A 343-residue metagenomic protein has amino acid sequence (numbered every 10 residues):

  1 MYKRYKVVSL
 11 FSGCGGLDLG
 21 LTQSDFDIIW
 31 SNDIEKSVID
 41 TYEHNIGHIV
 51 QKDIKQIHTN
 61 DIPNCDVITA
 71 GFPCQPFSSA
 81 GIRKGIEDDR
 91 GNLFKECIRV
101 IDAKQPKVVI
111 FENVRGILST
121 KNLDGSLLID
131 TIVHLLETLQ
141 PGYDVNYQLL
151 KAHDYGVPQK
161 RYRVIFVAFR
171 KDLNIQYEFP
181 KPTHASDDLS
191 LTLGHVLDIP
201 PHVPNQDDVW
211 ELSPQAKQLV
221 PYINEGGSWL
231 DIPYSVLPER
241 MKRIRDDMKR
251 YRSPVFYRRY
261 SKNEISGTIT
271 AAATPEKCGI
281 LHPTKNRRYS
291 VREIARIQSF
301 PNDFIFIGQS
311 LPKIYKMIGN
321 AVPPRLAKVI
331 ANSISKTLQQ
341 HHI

Functional and structural regions predicted by a protein language model:
K3, G20-D27: A short, Lys/Arg-enriched amphipathic alpha-helix followed by its capping loop at the start of a domain
V7-L21, I54, N64-G81, V108-V114 (+4 more regions): Conserved proline-anchored active-site loop of SAM-dependent methyltransferases that bridges a beta-strand
S31-N32: The conserved SAM/SAH-binding core of class I Rossmann-like methyltransferase domains, concentrating on the hydrophobic
E35: Conserved SAM/SAH-binding beta-strand->alpha-helix loop
Y42: Conserved SAM-binding loop
G47-I54: Conserved SAM-binding strand-loop segment of SAM-dependent methyltransferases
I57-C65, S79-V255: Class I S-adenosyl-L-methionine
P214-I343: C-terminal target-recognition/interaction regions appended to catalytic cores
